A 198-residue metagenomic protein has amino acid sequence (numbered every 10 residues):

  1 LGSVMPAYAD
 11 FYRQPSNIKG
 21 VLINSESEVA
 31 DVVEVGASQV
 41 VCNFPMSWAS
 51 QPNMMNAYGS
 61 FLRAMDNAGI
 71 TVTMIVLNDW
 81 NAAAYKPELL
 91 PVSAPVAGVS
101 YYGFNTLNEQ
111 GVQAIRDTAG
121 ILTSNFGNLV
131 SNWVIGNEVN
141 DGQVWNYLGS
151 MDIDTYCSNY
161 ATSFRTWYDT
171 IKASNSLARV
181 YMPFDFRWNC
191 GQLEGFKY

Functional and structural regions predicted by a protein language model:
L1-Y8: C-terminal segment of classical bacterial N-terminal signal peptides
M5, N17, S176-A178: Residue-level signal for beta-strand positions within conserved beta-sheet cores that form or flank
Y8-T123, G127, N132-I135, N140-M151 (+1 more regions): N-terminal substrate-binding region of glycoside hydrolase catalytic domains
V112, R116, D154-Y198: Noncatalytic carbohydrate-binding groove/subsite architecture in carbohydrate-active enzymes
